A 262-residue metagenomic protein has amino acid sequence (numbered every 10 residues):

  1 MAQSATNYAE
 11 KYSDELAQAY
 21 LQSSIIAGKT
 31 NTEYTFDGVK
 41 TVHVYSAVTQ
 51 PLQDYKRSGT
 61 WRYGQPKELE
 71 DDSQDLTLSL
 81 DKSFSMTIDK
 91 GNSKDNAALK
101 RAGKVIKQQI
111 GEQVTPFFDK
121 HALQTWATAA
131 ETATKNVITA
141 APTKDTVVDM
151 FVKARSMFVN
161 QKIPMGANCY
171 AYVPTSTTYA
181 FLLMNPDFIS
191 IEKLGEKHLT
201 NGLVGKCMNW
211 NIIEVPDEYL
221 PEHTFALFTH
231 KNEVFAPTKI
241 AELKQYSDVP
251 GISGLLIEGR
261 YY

Functional and structural regions predicted by a protein language model:
A2-G28, E33-D54, D72-S79, P142 (+2 more regions): Sequence/fold signature of self-assembling virion shell proteins
Q50, F84, T177-Y179, E218: Short loop/turn segments at secondary-structure transitions that flank enzyme active sites
R57-Y63: Short Gly/aromatic-enriched secondary-structure transition segments
P66-K107: Long, hydrophobic/aromatic-enriched structural stretches that serve as scaffold segments
K82, V173-T175, Y261: Short, structured patches in soluble enzyme cores that scaffold and shape functional sites
T87-G91, Y172-T177, F228-H230: Helix N-cap / beta->alpha transition motif
K90-Q161: Alpha-helical scaffold segments that mediate packing/assembly in large oligomeric complexes
E131-T200: Extended, solvent-exposed, turn-rich assembly/linker loops in the middle of proteins
